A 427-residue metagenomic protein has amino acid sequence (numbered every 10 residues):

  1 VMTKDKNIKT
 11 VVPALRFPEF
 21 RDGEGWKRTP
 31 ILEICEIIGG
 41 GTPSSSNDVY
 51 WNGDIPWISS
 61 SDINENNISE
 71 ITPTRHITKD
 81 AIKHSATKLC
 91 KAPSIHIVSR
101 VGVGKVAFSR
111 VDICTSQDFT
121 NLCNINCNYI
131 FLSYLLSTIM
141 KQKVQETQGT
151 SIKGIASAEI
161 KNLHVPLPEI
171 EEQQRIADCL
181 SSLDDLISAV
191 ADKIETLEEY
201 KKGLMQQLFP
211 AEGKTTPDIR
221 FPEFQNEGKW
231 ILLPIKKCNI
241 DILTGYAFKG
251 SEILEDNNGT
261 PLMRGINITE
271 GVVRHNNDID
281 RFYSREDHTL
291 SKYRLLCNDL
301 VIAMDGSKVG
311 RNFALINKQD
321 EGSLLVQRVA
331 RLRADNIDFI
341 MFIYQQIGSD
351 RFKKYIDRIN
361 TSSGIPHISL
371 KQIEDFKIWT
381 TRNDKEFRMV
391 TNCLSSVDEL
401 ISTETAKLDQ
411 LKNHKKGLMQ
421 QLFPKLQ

Functional and structural regions predicted by a protein language model:
V1-T29, N162-E227, K377-Q427: Amphipathic alpha-helical coiled-coil/heptad-repeat segments
K9-P13, S99-R100, I113-T120, Q148-E171 (+3 more regions): A short glycine-rich beta-alpha junction/loop motif
V12-G41, W57, R220-Y246: Non-catalytic DNA-recognition/assembly elements of restriction-modification systems
F20, S44-S45, K83-H84, S182 (+3 more regions): Short, solvent-exposed loop/turn positions at domain surfaces that link secondary-structure elements or cap domain
L32-N47, S61-K91, R110, K236-E252 (+1 more regions): Sequence-specific dsDNA recognition surfaces
I97-V98, S182, A303, S396: A generic structural signal for residues embedded in beta-strands
G104-S109, K308-I316: Short, Lys/Arg- and Gly-enriched loop/turn segments at beta-strand edges
S116-Y134, E321-F342: Short peripheral tails and domain-boundary helices/loops at the edges of structured domains
